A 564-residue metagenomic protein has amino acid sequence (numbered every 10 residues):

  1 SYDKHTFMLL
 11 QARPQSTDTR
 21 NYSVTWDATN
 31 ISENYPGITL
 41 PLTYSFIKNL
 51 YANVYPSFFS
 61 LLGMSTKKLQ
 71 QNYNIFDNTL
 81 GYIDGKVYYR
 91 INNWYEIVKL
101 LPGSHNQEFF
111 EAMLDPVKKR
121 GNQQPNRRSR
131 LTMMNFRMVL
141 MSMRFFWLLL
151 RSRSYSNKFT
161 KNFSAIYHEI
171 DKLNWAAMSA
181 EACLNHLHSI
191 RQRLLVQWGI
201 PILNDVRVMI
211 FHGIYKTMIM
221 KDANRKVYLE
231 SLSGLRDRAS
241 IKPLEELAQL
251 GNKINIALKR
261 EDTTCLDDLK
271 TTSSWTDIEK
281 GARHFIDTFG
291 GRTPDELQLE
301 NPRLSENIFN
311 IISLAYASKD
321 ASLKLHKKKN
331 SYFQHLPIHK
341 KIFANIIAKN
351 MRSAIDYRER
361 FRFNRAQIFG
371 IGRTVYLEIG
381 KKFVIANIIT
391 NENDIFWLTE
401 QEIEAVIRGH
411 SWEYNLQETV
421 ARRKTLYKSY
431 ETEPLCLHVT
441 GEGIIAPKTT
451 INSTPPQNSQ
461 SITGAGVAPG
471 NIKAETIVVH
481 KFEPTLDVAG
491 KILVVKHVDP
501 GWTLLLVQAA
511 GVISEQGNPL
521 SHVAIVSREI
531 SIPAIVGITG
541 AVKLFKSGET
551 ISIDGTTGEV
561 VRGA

Functional and structural regions predicted by a protein language model:
S1-R20, T476-E483, D487-I492, K496-A564: Acidic, glycine-rich flexible loop/linker segments
K4, R13-P14, Y35, Y44 (+15 more regions): A broadly conserved detector of short glycine/acidic/proline-rich loop/turn motifs that flank catalytic sites and bind
L9, A28, E33, G37 (+11 more regions): Generic structural "secondary-structure junction" signal
L10-S60, K67-Q70, G511-I513, E529-I532 (+1 more regions): Extended active-site and interfacial segments that coordinate phosphate-rich ligands in large catalytic machineries
T19, V24, T43, Y51-S461 (+1 more regions): Contiguous hydrophobic, helix-prone segments at protein termini that mediate membrane targeting/anchoring
T29, I379, E433-L435, P456-I462 (+5 more regions): A residue-level detector for conformationally permissive "hinge/kink" positions
S32, F285-I286, R365, K382 (+8 more regions): Short, flexible coil/turn micro-motifs enriched in small/turn-prone residues
P434-G490, V494-T503, V512: Mature hydrolase/peptidase catalytic cores and their serpin-fold inhibitory cores, especially in secreted
